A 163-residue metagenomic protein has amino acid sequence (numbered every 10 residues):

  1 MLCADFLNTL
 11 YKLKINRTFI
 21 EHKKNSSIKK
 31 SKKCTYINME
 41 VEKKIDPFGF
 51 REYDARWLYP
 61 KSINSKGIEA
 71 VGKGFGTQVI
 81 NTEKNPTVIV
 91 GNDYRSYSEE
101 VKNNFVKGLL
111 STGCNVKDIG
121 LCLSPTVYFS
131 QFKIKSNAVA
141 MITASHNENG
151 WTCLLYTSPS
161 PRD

Functional and structural regions predicted by a protein language model:
F6-L7: Short hydrophobic targeting helices and cationic amphipathic motifs that mediate membrane/organellar targeting
I15, K24-N25, K30-K33: Polybasic, lysine-rich low-complexity intrinsically disordered segments
N38-F105, S111-T112: An N-terminal, well-structured beta->alpha segment
E83-L155: Ferredoxin-reductase
Y156-D163: Conserved small/polar residues in nucleotide/adenosyl-binding loops
